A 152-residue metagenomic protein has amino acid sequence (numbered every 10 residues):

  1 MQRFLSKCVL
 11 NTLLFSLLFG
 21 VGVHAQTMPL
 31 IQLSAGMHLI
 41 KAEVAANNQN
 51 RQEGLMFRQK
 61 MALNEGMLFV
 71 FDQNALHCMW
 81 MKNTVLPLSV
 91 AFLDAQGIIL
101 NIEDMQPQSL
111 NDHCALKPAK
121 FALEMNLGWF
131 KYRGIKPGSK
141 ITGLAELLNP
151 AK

Functional and structural regions predicted by a protein language model:
M1-K7: Positively charged n-region of N-terminal signal peptides that target proteins for export
V9-G20: Bacterial N-terminal signal peptides
V21-A25: Sec/Tat signal peptide C-region and signal peptidase I cleavage site
Q26-K152: Compact, glycine-rich, soluble single-domain proteins
